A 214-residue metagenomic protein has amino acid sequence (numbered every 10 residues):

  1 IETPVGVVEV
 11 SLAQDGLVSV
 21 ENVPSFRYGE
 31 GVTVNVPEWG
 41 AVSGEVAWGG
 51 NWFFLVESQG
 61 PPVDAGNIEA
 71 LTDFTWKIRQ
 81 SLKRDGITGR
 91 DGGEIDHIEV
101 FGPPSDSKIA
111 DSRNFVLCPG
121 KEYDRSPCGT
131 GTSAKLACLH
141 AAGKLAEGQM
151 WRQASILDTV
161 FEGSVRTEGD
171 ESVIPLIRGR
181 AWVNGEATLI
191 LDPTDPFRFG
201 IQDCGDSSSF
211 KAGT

Functional and structural regions predicted by a protein language model:
I1-T214: Active-site proximal loop and beta-alpha junction motif in alpha/beta enzyme cores
